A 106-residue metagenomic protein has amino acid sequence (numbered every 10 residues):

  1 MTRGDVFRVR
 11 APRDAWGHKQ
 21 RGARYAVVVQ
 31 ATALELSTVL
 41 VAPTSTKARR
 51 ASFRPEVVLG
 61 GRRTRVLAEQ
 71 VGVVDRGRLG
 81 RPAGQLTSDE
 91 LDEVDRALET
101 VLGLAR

Functional and structural regions predicted by a protein language model:
M1-R106: Conserved functional hotspots at enzyme active or ligand-binding sites that engage polyanionic ligands
